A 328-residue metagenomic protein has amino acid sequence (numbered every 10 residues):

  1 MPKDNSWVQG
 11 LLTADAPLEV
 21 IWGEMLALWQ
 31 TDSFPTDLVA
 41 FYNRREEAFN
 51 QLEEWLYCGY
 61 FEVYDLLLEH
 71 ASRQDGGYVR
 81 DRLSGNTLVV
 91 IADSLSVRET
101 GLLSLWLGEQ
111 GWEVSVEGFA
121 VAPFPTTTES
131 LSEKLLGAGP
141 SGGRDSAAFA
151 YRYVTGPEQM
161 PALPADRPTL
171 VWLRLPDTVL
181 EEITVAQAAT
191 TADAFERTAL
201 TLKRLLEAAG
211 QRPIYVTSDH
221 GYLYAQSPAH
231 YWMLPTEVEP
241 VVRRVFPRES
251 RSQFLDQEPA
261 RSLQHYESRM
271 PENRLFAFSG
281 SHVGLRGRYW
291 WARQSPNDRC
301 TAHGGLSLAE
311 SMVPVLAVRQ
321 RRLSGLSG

Functional and structural regions predicted by a protein language model:
M1-G328: Feature captures the catalytic ectodomains and active-site-proximal regions of enzymes that hydrolyze or transfer
